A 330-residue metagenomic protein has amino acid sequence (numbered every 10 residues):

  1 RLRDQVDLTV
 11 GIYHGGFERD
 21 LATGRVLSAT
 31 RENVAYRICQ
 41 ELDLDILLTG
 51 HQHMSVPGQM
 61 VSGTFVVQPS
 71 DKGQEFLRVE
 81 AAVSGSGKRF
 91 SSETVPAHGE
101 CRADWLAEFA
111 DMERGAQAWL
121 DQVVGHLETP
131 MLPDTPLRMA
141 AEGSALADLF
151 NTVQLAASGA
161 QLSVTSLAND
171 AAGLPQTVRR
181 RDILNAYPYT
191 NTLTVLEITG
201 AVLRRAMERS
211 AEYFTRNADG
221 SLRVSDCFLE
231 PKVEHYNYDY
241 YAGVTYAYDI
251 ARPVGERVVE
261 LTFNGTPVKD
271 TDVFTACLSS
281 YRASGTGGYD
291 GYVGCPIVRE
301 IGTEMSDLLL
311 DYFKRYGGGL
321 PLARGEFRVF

Functional and structural regions predicted by a protein language model:
R3-I46, A141: Active-site-proximal segments of metal-dependent phosphoesterases and phosphodiesterases across multiple
V10, L47, H51, A81 (+3 more regions): Divalent metal-coordination and catalytic microenvironments
V10-Y13, I46-G50, V67-Q68, L162-S166 (+1 more regions): General beta-strand structural signal in soluble alpha/beta enzymes
G15-R19, Q52-V56, D71-Q74, A97-H98 (+3 more regions): Solvent-exposed loop/turn segments at secondary-structure junctions within structured extracellular/periplasmic domains
T23-S28, P69-S70, G99-R102, L106 (+6 more regions): Hydrophobic alpha-helical scaffolding
S28-V123, A211-A218: Active-site-adjacent helix-turn-beta-strand microarchitecture at beta-sheet edges that either contains or buttresses
M60, D148-F330: Feature captures C-terminal
Q122-A145: Glycine-rich phosphate/diphosphate-binding loops and the adjacent beta-loop-alpha structural elements that coordinate
